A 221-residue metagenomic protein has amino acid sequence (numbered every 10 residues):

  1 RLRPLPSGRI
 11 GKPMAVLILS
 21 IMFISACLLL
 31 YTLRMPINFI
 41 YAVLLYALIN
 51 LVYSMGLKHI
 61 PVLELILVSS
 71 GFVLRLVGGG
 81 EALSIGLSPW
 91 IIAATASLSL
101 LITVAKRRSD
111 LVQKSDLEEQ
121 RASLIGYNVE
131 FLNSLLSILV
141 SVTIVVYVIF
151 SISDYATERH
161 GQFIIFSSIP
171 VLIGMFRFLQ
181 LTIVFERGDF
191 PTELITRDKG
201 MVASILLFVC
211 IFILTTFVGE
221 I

Functional and structural regions predicted by a protein language model:
R1-S7, V104-F131, V184-P191: Cytosolic, membrane-interface loops and tails of multi-pass inner-membrane proteins
R1-V43, P89-L100, S134-I144, G200-I213: Multi-pass membrane catalytic core of lipid/isoprenoid biosynthesis enzymes
G11, L179-L207: Interfacial loop-to-transmembrane junctions
V16-S54, K58, I144-F176: Transmembrane helix-loop-helix
L48-P61, V104-K114, R177-R187: C-terminal ends of transmembrane helices
I66-E81, S97-S99, A122-F131, L194-F208: Small-residue-rich segments of transmembrane alpha-helices in multi-pass membrane proteins, especially helix faces
I85-V104, R159-L172: Alpha-helical transmembrane segments
I213-I221: Juxtamembrane boundary at the C-terminal end of a transmembrane helix
